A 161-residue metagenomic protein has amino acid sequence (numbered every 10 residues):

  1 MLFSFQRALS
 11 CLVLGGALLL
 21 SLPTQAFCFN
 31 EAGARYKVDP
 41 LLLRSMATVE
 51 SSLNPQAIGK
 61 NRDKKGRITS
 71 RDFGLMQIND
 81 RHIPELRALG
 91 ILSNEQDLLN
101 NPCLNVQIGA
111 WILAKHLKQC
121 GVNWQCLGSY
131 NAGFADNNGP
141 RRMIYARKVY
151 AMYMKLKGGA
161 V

Functional and structural regions predicted by a protein language model:
M1-L12: Bacterial N-terminal signal peptides that target proteins for export
S21-P23: N-terminal signal peptide c-region/cleavage motif recognized by signal peptidases
F27-V161: Catalytic glycan-binding domains that act on GlcNAc-containing polysaccharides
